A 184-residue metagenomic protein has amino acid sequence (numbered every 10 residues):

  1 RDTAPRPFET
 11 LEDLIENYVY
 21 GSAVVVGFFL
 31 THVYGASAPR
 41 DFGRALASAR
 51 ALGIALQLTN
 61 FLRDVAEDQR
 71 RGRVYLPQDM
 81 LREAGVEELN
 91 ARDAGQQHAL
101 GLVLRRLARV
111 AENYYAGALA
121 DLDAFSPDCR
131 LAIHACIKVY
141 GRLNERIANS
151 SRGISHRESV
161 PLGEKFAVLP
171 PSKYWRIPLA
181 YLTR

Functional and structural regions predicted by a protein language model:
R1-A55, L62, E67-R184: Catalytic cores of Mg2+-dependent Asp-rich isoprenoid enzymes
